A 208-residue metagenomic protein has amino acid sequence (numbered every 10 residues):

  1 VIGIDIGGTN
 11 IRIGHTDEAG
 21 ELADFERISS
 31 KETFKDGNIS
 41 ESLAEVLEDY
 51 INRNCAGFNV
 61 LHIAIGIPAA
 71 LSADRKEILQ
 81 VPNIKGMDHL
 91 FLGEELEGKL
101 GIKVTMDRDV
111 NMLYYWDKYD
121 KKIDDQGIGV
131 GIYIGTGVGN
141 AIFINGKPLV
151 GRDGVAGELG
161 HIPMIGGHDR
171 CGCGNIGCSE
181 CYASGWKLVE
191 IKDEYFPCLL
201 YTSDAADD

Functional and structural regions predicted by a protein language model:
V1-I39, E77-I78, G154: Short glycine-rich, Thr/Ser-proximal phosphate-binding strand/loop in the N-terminal lobe of ATP-dependent enzymes
I13, I65, L188: Residue-level signal for inorganic ion chemistry
D17, A73, F143: Short, acidic, Ser/Thr-enriched surface-loop or helix-capping motifs
E32-A44, F58-I63, A69-I128: Glycine-rich phosphate-binding loop and adjoining helix at the ATP-binding site of ATP-dependent phosphoryl-transfer
M106-V110, M164-P197: Glycine-rich phosphate-binding loop plus the immediately following alpha-helix
Q126-Y182: Glycine-rich phosphate-binding loop of actin/hexokinase-like ATP-binding domains
Y201-D208: Conserved small/polar residues in nucleotide/adenosyl-binding loops
